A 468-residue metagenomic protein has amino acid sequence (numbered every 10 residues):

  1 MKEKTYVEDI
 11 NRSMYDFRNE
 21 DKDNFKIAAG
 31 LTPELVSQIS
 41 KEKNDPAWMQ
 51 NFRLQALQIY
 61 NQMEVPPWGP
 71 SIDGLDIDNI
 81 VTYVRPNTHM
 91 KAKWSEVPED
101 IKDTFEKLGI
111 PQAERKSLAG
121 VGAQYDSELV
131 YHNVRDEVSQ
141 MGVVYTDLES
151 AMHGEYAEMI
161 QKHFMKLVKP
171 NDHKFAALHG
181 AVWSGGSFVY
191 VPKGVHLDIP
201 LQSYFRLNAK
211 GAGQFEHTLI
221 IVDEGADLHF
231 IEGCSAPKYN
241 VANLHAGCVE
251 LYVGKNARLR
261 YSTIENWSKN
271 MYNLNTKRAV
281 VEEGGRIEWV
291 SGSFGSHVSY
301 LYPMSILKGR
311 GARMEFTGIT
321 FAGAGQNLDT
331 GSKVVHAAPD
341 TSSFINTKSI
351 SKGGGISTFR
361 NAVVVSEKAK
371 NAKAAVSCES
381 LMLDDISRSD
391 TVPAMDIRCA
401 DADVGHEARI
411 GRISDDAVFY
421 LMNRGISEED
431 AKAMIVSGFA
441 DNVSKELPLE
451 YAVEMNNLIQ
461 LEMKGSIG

Functional and structural regions predicted by a protein language model:
K2-E20, A28-G30, Y451-I467: Intrinsically disordered, low-complexity terminal tails
K2-Y6, I10, K26-D172, A176-A177 (+1 more regions): N-terminal amphipathic, basic helical "cap/leader" segment at the start of enzyme domains
F17-R18, P33-S37, D396-I397: Short acidic (Asp/Glu) and glycine-rich catalytic loops that position anionic groups and cofactors
W68-S71, E428, Y451: Flexible, glycine/charged-enriched surface loops at secondary-structure junctions
Y131-N133, E137-I426, A440-G468: Conserved beta-strand/loop scaffold segments within soluble protein domains that form the structured core and edges
